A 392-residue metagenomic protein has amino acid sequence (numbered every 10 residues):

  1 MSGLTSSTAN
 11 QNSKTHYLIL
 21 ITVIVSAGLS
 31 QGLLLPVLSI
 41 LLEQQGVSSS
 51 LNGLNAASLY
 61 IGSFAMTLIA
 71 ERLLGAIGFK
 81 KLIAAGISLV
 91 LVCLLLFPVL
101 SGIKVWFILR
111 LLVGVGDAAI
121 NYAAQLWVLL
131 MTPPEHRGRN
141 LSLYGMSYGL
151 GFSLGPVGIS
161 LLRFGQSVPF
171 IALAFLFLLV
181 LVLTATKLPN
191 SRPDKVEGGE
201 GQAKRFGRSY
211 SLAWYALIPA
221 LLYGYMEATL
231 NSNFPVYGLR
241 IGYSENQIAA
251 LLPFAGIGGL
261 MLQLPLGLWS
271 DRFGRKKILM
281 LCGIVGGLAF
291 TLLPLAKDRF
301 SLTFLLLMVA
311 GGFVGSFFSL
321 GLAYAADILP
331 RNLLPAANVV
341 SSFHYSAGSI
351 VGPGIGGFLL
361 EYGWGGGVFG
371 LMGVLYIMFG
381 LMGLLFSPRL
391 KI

Functional and structural regions predicted by a protein language model:
N12-Y60, G224-I241: Helix-loop boundary and gating motifs at the non-cytosolic
Y60-L68, F152-S153, G256-L264, S349-I350: Residue-level signature of mid-helix packing/kink "hotspots" within the transmembrane helices of 12-pass Major
M66-G78, Q263-G274, L360: Helix-to-loop junctions at the C-terminal end of transmembrane segments in multipass secondary transporters
K81-L95, K277-T291: Structural signature of the two symmetry-related core transmembrane helices
K104-L112, S301-V309: Paired small-residue
L111-S147: Cytoplasmic helix-loop-helix junction between adjacent transmembrane helices in 12-TM secondary transporters
F170-A185, F369-L384: Symmetry-related core transmembrane helices of the 12-TM Major Facilitator Superfamily/SLC fold
N332-Y362: A late C-terminal transmembrane helix in Major Facilitator Superfamily
